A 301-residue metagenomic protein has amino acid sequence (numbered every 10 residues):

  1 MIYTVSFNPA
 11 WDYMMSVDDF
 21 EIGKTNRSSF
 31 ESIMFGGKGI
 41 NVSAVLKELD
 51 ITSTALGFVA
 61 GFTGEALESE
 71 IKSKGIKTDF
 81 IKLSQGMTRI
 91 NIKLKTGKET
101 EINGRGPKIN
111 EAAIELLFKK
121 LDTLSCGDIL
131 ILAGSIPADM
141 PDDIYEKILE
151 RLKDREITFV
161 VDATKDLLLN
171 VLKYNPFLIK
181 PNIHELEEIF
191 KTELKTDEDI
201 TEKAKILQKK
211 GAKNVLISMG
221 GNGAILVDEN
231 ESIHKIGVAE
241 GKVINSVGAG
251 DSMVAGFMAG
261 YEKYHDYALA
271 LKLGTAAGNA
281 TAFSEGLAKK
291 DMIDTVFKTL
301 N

Functional and structural regions predicted by a protein language model:
M1-G23: Positively charged, low-complexity intrinsically disordered leader regions
I2, I51-S53, T78-D79, F159 (+1 more regions): Hydrophobic anchor at the start of a short beta-strand that flanks the dinucleotide cofactor-binding loop
R27-M87: Substrate-binding N-lobe of the ribokinase-like
K47, K153, E262: Gly/Ala-rich phosphate-binding loop of Rossmann-like dinucleotide-binding domains, activating on the conserved
L83, L94-C126: Conserved phosphate-binding/catalytic loop of the ribokinase/pfkB sugar-kinase fold
E101-N103, D128-G134, D162, K180-E185: Short beta-strands and strand-loop turn motifs
D142, E146-N230: Conserved phosphate/ATP/ADP-binding segment of small-molecule kinases
D197-N301: Conserved phosphate-binding/catalytic region of the ribokinase-like
